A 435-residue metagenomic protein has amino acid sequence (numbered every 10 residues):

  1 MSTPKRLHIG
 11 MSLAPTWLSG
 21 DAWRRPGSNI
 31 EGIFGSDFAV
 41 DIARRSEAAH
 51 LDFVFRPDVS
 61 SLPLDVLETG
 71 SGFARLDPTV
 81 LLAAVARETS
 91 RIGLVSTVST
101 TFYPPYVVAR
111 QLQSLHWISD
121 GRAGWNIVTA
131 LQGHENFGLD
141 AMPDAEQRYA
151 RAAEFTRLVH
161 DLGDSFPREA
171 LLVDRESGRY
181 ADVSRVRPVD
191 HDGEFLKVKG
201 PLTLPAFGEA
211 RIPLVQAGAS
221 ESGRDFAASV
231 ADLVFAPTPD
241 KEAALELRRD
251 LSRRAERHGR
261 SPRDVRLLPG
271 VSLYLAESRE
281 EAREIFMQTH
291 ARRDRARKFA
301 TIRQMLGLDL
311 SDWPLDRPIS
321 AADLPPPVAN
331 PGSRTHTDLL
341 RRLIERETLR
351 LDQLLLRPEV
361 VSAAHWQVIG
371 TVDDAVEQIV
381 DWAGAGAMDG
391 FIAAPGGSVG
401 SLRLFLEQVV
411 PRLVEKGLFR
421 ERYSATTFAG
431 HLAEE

Functional and structural regions predicted by a protein language model:
M1-E88, E209-I212, P327: N-terminal beta1-alpha1-beta2 module of alpha/beta enzyme domains
K5, P104-D225, S229-V230, H258 (+7 more regions): Internal, glycine-rich beta/alpha segment that forms the wall or movable "lid" of small-molecule/cofactor binding
L7-M11, V54-R56, L94-V98, A123-I127 (+4 more regions): Hydrophobic faces of well-ordered beta-strands that scaffold small-molecule active sites in alpha/beta enzyme cores
I9, S46, H50, V85 (+8 more regions): Conserved, mostly hydrophobic/aromatic
A22-D37, T97-Y106, M142, G208-E221 (+2 more regions): Active-site mouth loops of central-metabolism enzymes
D144, F155-H160, L245-R253, S398-L418: C-terminal helical cap(s) of enzyme catalytic domains, especially alpha/beta-barrels
R266-E281, A429-E435: Short, conserved secondary-structure transition motifs
G332-P411: Substrate-recognition/cap regions that form aromatic- and gly/pro-loop-enriched pockets for small-molecule ligands
